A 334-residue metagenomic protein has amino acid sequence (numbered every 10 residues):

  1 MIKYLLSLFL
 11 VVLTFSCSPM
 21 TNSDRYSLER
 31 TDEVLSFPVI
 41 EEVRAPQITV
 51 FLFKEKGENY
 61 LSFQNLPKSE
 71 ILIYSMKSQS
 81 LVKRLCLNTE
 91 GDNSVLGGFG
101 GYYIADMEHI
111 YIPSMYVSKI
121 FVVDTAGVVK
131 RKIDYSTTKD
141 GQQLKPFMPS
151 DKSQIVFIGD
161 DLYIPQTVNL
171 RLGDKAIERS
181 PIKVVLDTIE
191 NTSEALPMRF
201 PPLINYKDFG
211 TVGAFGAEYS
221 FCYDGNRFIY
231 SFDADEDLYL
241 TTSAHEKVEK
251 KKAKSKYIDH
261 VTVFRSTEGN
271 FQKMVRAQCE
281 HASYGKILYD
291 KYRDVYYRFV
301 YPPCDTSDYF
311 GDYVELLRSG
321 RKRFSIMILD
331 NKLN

Functional and structural regions predicted by a protein language model:
S23-Q47, N334: A short helix->beta-strand "capping" segment at the edge of beta-propeller domains
P38-I71, Y296-Y301, T306-D308: Beta-strand-rich domains and repeat architectures in extracellular enzymes and scaffolds, especially beta-propellers
P46-K56, G100-A105, D151-G159, V212-D224 (+1 more regions): Structural signature of eukaryotic scaffold interfaces centered on beta-propeller domains
S80-Y111, M115, S136-P146: Blade-loop segments of beta-propeller domains
L81-N88, K130-Q142, S193-P201, V248-F264: Beta-propeller fold detector
V117-S118, T125-G159, P165-G173: Asp-box/WD-like beta-propeller blade repeats and closely related beta-sheet repeat scaffolds
I177-E190, E315-L333: Beta-propeller blade signature
C279-I328: Loop/turn-rich, solvent-exposed surfaces of beta-rich toroidal or solenoidal domains
